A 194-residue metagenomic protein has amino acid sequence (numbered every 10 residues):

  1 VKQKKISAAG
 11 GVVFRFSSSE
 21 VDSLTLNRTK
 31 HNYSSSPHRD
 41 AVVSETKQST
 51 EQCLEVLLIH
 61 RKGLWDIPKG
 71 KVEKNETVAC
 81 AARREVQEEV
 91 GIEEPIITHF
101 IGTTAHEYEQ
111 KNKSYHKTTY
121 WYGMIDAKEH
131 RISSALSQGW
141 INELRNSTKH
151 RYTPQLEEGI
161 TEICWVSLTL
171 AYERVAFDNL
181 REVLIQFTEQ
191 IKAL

Functional and structural regions predicted by a protein language model:
V1-K4, K111-K113: Short Gly/Pro-enriched turn/cap motifs at secondary-structure boundaries
K2-I67, A79: N-terminal strand-loop-strand
S7-A9, L54, K117-Y120, T161: Change "...and in nucleic-acid phosphodiester-cleaving endonucleases..." to "...and in nucleic-acid processing enzymes
S17-E20, L64-W65, E73, T103-H106 (+1 more regions): Short, charged/polar surface micro-motifs in flexible loops or helix N-caps
D66, H116, W165: Short aromatic/basic micro-patch
I67-I101: The catalytic Nudix box helix
G91-H130, G139-L144: Active-site segment of metal-dependent pyrophosphate-handling enzymes, primarily the Nudix hydrolase catalytic core
W121-G123, I132-I185: NUDIX/MutT-family hydrolases
